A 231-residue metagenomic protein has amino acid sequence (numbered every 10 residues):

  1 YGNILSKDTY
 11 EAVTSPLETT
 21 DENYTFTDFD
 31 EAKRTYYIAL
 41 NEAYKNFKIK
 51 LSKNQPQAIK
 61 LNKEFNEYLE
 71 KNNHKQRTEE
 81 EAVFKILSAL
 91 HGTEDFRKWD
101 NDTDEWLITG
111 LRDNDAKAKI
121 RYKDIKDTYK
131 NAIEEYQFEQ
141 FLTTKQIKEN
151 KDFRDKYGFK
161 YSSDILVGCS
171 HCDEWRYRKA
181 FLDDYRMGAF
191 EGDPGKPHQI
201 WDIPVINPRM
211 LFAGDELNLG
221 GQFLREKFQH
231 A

Functional and structural regions predicted by a protein language model:
Y1-F181, R209-D215: Acidic/aromatic-lined carbohydrate-recognition and catalytic surfaces of CAZymes acting on diverse glycans
L166, K196-P197, A231: Core alpha/beta catalytic barrel or barrel-like domain that forms the active/cofactor pocket in diverse metabolic
D173-V205: Metal-dependent catalytic core segments for phosphate chemistry
W201-A231: Active-site capping/gating regions of soluble enzymes
